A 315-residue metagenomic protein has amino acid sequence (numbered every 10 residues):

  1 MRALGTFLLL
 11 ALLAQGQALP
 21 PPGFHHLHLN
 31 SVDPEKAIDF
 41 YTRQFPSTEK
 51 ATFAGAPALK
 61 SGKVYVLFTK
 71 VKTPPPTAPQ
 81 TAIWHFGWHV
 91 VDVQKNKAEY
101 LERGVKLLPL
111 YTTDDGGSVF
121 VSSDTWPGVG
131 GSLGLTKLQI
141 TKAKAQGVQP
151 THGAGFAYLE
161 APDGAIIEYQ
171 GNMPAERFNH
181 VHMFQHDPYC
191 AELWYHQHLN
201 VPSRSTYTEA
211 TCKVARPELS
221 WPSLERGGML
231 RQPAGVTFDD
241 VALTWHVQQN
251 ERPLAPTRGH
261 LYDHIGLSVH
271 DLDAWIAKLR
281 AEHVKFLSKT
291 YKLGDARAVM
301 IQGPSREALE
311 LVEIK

Functional and structural regions predicted by a protein language model:
A3-Q15: Bacterial N-terminal signal peptides
L19, H25-V66, V71-K72, G153 (+4 more regions): Core segments of cupin and vicinal oxygen chelate
F24-L29, V66-F68, I83, I167-Y169 (+4 more regions): Short, structured motif recognition centered on aromatic/hydrophobic residues
V32-P34, V90-Q94, D187-P188, V269-D273: Helix N-cap motif at beta-to-alpha junctions
D39, V93-E99, L272-K278: Short amphipathic alpha-helices within nucleic acid-binding modules
K60-E102: Mid-chain, structured segments of secreted extracytoplasmic proteins
G87-W88, H264-L267: Active-site scaffold segments
L101-M183, S205-T237, T244-V247, L267 (+2 more regions): Vicinal oxygen chelate
